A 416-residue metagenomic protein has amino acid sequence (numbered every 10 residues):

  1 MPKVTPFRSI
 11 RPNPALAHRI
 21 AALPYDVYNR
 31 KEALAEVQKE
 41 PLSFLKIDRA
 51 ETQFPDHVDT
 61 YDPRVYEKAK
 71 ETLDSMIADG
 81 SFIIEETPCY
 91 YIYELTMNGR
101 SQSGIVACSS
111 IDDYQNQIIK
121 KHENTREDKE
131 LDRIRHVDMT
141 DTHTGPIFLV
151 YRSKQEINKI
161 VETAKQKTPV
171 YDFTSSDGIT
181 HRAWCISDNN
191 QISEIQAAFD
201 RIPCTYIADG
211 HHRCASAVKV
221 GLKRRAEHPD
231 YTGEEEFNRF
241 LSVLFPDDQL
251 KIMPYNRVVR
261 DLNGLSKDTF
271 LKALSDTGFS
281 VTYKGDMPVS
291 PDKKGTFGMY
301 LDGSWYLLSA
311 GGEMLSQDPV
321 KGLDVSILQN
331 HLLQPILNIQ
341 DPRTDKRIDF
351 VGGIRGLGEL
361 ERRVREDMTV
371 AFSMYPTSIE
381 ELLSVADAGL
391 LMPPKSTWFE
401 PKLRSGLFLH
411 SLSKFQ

Functional and structural regions predicted by a protein language model:
M1-Q416: Surface-exposed, charge/polar-rich loops and edge strands
